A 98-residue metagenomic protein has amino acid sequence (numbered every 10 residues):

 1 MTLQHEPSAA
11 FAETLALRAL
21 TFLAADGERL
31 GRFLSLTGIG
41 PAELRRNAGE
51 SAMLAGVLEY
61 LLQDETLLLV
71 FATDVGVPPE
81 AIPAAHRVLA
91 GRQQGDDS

Functional and structural regions predicted by a protein language model:
M1-S98: Metal- and O2-centered redox machinery and metal/ROS homeostasis
